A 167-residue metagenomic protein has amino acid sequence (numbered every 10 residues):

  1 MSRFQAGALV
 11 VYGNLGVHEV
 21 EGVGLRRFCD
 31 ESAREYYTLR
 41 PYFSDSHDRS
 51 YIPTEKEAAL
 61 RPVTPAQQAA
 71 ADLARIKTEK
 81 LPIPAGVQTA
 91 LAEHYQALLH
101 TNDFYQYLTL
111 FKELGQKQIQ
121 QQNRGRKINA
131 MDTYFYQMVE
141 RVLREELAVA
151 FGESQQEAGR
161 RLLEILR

Functional and structural regions predicted by a protein language model:
M1-L60: A positional/architectural concept
E55-R167: Charge/polar-rich, low-complexity and marginally structured segments
